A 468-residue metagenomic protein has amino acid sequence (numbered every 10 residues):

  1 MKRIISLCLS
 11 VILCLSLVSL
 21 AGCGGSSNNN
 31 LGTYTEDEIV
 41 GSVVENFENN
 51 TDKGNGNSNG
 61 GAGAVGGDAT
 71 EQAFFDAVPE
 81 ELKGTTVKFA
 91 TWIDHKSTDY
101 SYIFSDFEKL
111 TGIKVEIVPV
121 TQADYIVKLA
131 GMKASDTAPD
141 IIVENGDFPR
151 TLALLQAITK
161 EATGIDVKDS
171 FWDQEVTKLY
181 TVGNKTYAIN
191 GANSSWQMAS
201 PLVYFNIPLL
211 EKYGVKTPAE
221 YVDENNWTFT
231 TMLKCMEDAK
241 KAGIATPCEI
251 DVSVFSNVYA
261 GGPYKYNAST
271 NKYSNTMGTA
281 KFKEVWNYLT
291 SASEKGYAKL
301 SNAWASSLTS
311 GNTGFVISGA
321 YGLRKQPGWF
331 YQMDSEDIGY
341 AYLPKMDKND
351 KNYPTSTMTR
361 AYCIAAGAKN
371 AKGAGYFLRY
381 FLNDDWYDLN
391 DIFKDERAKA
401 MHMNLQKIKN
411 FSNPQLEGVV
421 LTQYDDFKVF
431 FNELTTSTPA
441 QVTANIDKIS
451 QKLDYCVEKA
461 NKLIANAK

Functional and structural regions predicted by a protein language model:
I39-G67, S105, A366, A371-K372 (+1 more regions): Conserved C-terminal helix/tail region of periplasmic/extracytoplasmic solute-binding proteins
E45-K83, E144-S200, T230, A341: Hinge/lid segment of periplasmic solute-binding proteins
F74, L82-H95, I113-V118, D140-I141 (+2 more regions): Short, well-ordered beta-strand elements
S105-E175, L179-T181, Y213, G314-F315 (+1 more regions): Extracytoplasmic "Venus flytrap"/periplasmic binding protein-like
K160-W172, V222-E224, P263-E284, K345-Y353: Short, solvent-exposed loop/beta-turn-alpha elements that line the ligand-binding surface or hinge of extracytoplasmic
G183-Q197, P201, E211, T228-S274: Extracytoplasmic/periplasmic solute-binding protein
N184, F330-K394: Extracytoplasmic/periplasmic substrate-recognition and gating elements
M236-D238, T270-N302: Glycine-centered hinge/linker elements that transmit conformational signals in sensory and ligand-binding systems
